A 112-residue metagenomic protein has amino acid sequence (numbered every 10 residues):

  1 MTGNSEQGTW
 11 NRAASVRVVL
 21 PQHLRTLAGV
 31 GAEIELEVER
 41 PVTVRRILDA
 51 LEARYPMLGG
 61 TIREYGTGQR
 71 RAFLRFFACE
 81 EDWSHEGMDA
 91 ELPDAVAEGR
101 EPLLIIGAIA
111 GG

Functional and structural regions predicted by a protein language model:
M1-G111: Ubiquitin-like/PB1-type beta-grasp interaction modules and other compact soluble beta-rich domains
